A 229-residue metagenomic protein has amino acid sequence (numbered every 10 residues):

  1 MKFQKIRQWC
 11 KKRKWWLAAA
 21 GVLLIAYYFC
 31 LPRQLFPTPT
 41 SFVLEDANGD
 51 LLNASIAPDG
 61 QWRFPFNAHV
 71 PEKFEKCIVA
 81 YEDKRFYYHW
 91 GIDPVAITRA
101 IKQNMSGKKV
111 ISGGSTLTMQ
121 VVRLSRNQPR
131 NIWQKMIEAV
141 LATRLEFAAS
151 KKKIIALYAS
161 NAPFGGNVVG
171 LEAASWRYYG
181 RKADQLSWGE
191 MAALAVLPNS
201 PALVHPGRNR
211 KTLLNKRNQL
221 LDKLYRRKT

Functional and structural regions predicted by a protein language model:
K2-T229: Juxtamembrane regions of bacterial inner-membrane/periplasmic proteins, predominantly the peptidoglycan biogenesis
